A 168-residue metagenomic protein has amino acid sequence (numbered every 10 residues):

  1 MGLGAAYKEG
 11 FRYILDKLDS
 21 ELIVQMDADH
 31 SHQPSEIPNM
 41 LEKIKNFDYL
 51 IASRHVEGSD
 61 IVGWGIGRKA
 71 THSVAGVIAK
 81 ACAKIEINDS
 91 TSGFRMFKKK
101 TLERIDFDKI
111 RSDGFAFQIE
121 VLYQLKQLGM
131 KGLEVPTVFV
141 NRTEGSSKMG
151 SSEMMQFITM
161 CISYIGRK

Functional and structural regions predicted by a protein language model:
M1-D16, L22, P34-F115, R142-F157: Acceptor/aglycone-binding surface of glycosyltransferases and processive sugar-polymer synthases
G10, D29, K98, L125 (+2 more regions): Residue-level signature of catalytic and energy-coupling elements of molecular machines, predominantly ATP/GTP-dependent
S20-D29: Short beta-strand-to-loop acidic/aromatic patch adjacent to the donor-nucleotide binding site
Q25, I51-S53, V135-T137: Short glycine/serine/threonine-enriched helix-capping/active-site loop that flanks the nucleotide-sugar donor pocket
A28-S31, N141: Acidic, glycine-rich active-site loops and adjacent beta-strand->loop/helix elements that engage anionic groups
I85-E86, K109-D113, L122-V138: Catalytic donor-sugar/metal-binding loop of nucleotide-sugar-dependent glycosyltransferases
I119: DNA-recognition element of transcription regulators
L128-K168: C-terminal catalytic/acceptor-binding lobe
